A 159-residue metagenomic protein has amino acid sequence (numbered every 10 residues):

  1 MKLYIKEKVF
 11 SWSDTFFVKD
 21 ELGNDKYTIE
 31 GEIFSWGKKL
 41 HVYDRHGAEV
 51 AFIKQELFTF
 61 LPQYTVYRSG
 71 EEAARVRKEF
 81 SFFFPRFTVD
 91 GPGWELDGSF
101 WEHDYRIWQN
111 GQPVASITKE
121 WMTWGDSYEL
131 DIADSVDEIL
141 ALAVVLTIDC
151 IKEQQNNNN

Functional and structural regions predicted by a protein language model:
M1-N159: Intrinsically disordered, low-complexity proline/glycine-rich segments
